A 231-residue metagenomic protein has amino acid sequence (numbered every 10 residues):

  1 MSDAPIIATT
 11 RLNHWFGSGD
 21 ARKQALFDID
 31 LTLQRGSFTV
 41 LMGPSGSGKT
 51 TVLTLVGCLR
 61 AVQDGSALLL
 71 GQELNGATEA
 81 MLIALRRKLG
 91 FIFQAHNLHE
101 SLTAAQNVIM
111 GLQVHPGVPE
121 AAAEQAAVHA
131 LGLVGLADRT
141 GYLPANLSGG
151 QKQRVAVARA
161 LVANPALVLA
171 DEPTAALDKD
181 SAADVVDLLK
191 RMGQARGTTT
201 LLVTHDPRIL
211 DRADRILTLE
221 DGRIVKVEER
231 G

Functional and structural regions predicted by a protein language model:
M1-S2: Initiator methionine at the very start of the polypeptide chain
P5-R212, I216-L219: ABC family nucleotide-binding domain
Q194, K226-G231: C-terminal segments of enzyme domains that contribute to small-molecule binding surfaces
L217-E228: H-loop (His-switch) and adjacent beta-strand-loop-beta switch element of ABC-type ATPase nucleotide-binding domains
